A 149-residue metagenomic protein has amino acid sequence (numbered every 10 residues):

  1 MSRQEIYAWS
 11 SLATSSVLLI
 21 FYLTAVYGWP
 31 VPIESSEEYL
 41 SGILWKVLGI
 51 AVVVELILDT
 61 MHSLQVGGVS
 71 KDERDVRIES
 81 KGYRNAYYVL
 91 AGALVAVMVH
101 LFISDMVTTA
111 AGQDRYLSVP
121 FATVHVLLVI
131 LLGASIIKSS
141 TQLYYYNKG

Functional and structural regions predicted by a protein language model:
S2, I6, S35-Y39, R74 (+2 more regions): Juxtamembrane loop-transmembrane helix junctions in multi-pass integral membrane proteins, especially the extracellular
S2-V47: Long, highly hydrophobic alpha-helical transmembrane signal-anchor segments
S15, A51, E55, V89-M98: Hydrophobic alpha-helical transmembrane segments in multi-pass membrane proteins
E38-E55, V126-L131: Alpha-helical transmembrane segments
L58-I78: Membrane-helix interface/capping segments
G82-L90: Loop-to-transmembrane-helix entry motif
G92-A111: Alpha-helical transmembrane segments and their membrane-interface junctions in multi-pass membrane proteins
S104, R115-G149: Alpha-helical transmembrane segments and their immediate juxtamembrane interface regions
